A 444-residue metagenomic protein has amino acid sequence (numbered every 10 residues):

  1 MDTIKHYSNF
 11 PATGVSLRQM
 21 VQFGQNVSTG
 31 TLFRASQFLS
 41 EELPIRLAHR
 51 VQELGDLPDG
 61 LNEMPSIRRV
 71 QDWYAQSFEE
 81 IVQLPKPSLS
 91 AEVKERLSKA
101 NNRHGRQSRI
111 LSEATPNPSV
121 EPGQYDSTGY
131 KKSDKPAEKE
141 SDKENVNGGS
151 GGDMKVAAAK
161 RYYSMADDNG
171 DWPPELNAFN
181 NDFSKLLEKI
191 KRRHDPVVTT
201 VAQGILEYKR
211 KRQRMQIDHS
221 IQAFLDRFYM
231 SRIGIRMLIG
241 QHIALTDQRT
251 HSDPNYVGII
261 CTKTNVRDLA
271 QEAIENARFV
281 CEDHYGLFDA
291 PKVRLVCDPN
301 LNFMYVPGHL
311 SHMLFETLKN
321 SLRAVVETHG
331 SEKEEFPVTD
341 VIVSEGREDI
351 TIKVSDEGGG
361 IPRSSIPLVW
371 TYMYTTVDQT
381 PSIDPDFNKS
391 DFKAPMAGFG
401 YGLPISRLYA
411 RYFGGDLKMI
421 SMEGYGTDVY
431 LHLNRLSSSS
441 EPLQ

Functional and structural regions predicted by a protein language model:
M1-K292, P307: Signal-transmission coiled-coils
N276-V280, V306-P337, G346, L403-Y412: Conserved ATP-binding N-box helix of the HATPase_c
L287, N320-S355, P381-F387: ATP-lid-like helix-loop hinge signature
D349, G360, G400, E423-Y430 (+1 more regions): Glycine-rich nucleotide-binding loop
S355-P362, Y374, R435-S437: Glycine-rich acidic phosphate-binding loop
I361-K389: Short conserved segment of the HATPase_c
P381-Y409: Glycine-rich phosphate-binding loop
S390-F392, G414-I420, G424: Glycine-rich ATP-binding loops of the HATPase_c
